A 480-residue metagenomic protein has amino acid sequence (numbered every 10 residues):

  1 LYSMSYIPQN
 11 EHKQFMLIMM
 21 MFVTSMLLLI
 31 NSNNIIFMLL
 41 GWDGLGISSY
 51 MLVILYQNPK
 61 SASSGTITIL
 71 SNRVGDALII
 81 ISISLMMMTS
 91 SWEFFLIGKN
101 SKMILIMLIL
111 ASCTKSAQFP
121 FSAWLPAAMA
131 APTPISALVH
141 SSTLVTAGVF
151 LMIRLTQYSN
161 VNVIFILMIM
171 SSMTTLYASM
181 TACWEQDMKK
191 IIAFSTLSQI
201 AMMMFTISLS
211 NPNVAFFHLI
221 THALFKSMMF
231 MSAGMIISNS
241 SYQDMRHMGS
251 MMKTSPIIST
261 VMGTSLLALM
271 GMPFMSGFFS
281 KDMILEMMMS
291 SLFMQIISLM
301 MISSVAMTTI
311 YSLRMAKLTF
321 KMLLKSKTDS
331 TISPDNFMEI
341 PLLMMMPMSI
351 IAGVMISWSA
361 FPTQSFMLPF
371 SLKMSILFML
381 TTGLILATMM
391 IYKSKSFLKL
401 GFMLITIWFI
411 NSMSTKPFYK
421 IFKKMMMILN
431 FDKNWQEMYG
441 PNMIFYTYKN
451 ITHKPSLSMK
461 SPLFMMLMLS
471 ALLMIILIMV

Functional and structural regions predicted by a protein language model:
L1-V480: Core, highly hydrophobic multi-pass alpha-helical transmembrane subunits of bioenergetic inner membranes
